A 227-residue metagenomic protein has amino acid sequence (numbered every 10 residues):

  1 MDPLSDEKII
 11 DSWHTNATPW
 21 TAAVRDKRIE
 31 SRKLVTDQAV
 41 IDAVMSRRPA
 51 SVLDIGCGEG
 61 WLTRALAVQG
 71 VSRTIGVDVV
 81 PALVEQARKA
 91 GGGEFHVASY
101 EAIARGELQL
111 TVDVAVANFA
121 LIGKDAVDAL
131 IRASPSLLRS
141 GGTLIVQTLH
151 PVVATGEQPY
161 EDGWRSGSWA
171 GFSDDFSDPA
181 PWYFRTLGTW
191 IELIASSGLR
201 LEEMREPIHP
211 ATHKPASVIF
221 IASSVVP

Functional and structural regions predicted by a protein language model:
M1-R47, W61-L62: Conserved class I S-adenosyl-L-methionine
L53-I55, E59-A104: Class I SAM-dependent methyltransferase SAM/SAH-binding core
R105-A115: A short acidic, Gly/Pro-enriched loop at the edge of an enzyme's catalytic core that lines a small-molecule cofactor
D113-D128: A short SAM/SAH-binding and catalytic strip from SAM-dependent methyltransferases
D128-S140: A short glycine-rich, Lys/Arg-flanked "PGG" loop and its adjoining helix->strand segment in the class I
I145-F172: Conserved class I S-adenosyl-L-methionine
P181-L201: Short alpha-helix
T212-P227: Core SAM-dependent methyltransferase catalytic element
